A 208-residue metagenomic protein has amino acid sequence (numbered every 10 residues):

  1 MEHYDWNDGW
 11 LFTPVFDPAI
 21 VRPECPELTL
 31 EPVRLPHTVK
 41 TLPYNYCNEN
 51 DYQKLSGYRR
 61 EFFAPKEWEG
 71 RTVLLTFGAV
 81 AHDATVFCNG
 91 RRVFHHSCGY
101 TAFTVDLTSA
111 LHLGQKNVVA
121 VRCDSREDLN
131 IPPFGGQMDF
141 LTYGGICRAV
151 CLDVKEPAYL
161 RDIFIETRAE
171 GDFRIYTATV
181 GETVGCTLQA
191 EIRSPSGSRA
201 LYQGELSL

Functional and structural regions predicted by a protein language model:
M1-D8, E170, C186: Mature N-terminal, pre-catalytic/accessory segment of carbohydrate-active enzymes
H3-F16, T38, E49, Q53-D162 (+2 more regions): Accessory beta-strand-rich segments of carbohydrate-active enzymes
G9-L35: Predominantly extracellular/luminal regions of secreted and cell-surface proteins, especially disulfide-bonded
E69, G99, E166-D172, L208: Ser/Thr- and Asn-enriched, surface-exposed coil loops between beta-strands
V86-C88, D172-L208: Beta-strand-rich binding/interaction modules
V154-V184: Surface beta-strand/loop "capping" patches
